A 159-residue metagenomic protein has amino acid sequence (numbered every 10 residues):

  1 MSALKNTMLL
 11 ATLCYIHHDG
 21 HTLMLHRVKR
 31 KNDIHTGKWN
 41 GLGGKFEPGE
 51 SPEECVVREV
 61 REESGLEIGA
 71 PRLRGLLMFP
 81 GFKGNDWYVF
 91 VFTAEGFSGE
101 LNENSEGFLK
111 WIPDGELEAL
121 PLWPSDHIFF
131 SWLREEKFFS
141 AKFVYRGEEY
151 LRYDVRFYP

Functional and structural regions predicted by a protein language model:
S2, R74-G81: Short, solvent-exposed loop/turn elements at beta->coil junctions and helix N-caps that rim active or binding pockets
S2-M24: Conserved N-terminal beta-strand and adjoining loop/helix that marks the start of the Nudix/MutT-like hydrolase domain
T7, H21-L23, N32, R58-E62 (+1 more regions): Recognition helices and adjacent regulatory flanks at domain boundaries
H17-H21, R30, E95-E100, E136: Short, charged/polar surface micro-motifs in flexible loops or helix N-caps
D33-G37, K83-D86: A conserved beta-turn-beta hairpin within the catalytic core of GNAT-like acetyltransferases that forms part
W39-K45: Short glycine-enriched, charge-decorated loop/helix-capping segments at active-site entrances that position
F46-G69, F79-W132, D154-P159: Unchanged
E135-P159: Charged phosphate-binding loop/patch that engages nucleotide di/tri-phosphates or the phosphate backbone of nucleic
